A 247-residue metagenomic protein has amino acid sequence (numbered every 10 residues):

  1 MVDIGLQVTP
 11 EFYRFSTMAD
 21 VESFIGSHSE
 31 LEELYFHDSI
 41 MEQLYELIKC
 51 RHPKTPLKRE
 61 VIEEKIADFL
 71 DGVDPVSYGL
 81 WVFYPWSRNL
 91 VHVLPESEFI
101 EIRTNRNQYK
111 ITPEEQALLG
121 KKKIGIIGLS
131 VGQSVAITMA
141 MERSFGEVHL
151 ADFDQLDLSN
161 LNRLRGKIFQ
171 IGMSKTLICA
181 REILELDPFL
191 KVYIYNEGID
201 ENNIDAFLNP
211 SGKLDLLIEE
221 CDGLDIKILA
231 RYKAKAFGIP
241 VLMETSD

Functional and structural regions predicted by a protein language model:
M1-D247: Adenine nucleotide-associated cytosolic modules
